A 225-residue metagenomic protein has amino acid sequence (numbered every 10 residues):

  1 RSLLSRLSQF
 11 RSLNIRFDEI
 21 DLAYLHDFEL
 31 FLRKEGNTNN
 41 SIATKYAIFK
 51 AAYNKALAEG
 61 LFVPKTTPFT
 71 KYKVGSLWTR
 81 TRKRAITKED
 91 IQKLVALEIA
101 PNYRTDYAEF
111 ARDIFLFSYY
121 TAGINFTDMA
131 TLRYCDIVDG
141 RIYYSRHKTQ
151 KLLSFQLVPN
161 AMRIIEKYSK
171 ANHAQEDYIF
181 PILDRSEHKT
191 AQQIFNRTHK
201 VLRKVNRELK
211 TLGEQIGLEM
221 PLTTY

Functional and structural regions predicted by a protein language model:
L3, D21, S41, K45-F49 (+7 more regions): Hydrophobic (often cysteine-bearing) scaffold residues that line and stabilize catalytic clefts of nucleotide/cofactor
L4-T81, L97-N102: N-terminal core-binding DNA-recognition domain of tyrosine recombinases/integrases
L25, F49, A122, M129 (+1 more regions): Short, basic/aromatic-rich helical patch in the C-terminal catalytic core of site-specific tyrosine
A43, P64-F126, A130, D139: Basic, Lys/Arg- and aromatic-enriched nucleic-acid-binding interface segment
T70-K71, T131-K170: Conserved tyrosine-mediated DNA breakage-rejoining catalytic core shared by Y-recombinases
Q92, Y119, T127-A130, P159-R163 (+2 more regions): Feature representing long, continuous alpha-helical segments
A100-D106, A174, R197-H199, R203-Y225: Short, basic (Lys/Arg/His-rich) helix/loop patches that form interaction surfaces in the mid-to-C-terminal regions
T149-K167, E176-T211: C-terminal catalytic core of Y-nucleophile DNA break-rejoin enzymes
